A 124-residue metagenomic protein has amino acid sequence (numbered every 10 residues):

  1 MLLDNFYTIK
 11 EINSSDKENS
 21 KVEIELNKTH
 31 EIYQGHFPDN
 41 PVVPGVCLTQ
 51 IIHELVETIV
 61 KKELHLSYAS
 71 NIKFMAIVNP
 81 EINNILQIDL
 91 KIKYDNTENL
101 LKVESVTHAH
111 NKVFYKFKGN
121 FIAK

Functional and structural regions predicted by a protein language model:
L2-D4, S15, F74, V78-P80 (+2 more regions): A glycine-rich (often HGG/GG-containing) alpha/beta subdomain
L2-V43: Catalytic strand-loop segment that frames the active site of acyl-thioester-processing enzymes
S15, K91-K124: HotDog/MaoC-like acyl-thioester-processing domains
K17-K21, C47, I85-Q87, K102 (+1 more regions): Intrinsic-disorder/low-complexity, polar/charged segments enriched in Ser/Thr/Lys/Arg/Asp/Glu/Gln
E25-N27, M75, K93, I122: A structural detector for beta-sheet-dominated domains
V42-L66: Active-site helix/loop of acyl-thioester processing domains in fatty-acid/polyketide metabolism, spanning hotdog-fold
Y68-T97: Active-site beta-strand->loop segment that positions catalytic residues and contacts the acyl thioester
